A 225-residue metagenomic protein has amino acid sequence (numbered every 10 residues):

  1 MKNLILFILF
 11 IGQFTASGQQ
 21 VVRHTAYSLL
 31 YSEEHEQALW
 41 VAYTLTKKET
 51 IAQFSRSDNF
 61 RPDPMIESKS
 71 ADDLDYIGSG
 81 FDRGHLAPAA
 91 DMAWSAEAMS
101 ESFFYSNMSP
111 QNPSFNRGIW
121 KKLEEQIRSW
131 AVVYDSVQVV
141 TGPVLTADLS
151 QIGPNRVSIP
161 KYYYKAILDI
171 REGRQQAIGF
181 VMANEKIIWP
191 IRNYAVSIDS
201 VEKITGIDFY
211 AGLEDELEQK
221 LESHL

Functional and structural regions predicted by a protein language model:
K2-N3, Q19: N-terminal capping/interface segment
N3-Q13: Sec-dependent N-terminal signal peptides
F14-G18: Sec/Tat signal peptide C-region and signal peptidase I cleavage site
Q20-D82: Short, His- and charge-rich active-site/binding loops that engage polyanionic ligands
I66-L225: Domain-level detector of nuclease and nuclease-like folds in predominantly extracellular/periplasmic contexts
